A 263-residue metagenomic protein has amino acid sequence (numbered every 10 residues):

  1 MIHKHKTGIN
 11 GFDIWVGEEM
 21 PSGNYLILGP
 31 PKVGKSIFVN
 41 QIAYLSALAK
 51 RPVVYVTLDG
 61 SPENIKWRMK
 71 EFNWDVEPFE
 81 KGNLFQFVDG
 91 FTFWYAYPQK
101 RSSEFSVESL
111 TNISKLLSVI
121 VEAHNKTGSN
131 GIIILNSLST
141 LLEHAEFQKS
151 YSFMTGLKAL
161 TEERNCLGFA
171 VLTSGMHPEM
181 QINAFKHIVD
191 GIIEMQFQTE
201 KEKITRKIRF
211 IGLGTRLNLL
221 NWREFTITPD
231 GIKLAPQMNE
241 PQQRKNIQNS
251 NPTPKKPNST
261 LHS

Functional and structural regions predicted by a protein language model:
M1-I2, L217-S263: C-terminal regions of RecA-like/P-loop NTPase motor modules
K6-E18: Pre-Walker A adenine-sensing motif
W15-D89: Walker A/P-loop NTP-binding active-site region of P-loop NTPases, recognizing the glycine-rich GxxxxGKT/S
G17-M20, L45-A49, E77-E80, E122-T127 (+2 more regions): Conserved catalytic network of the ASCE P-loop NTPase/AAA+ motor domain
P52, N83-L84, S129-I132, E163-V171: Loop/turn-to-beta-strand initiation segments
D89-F91, S137, G212-G214, P236: Flexible glycine-/small-residue-rich
W94-G156, E162: Phosphate-binding/switch loop-helix module in NTP-utilizing enzymes
C166-L167, V171-G231, N239: Phosphate-binding/switch region of NTP-binding enzymes
